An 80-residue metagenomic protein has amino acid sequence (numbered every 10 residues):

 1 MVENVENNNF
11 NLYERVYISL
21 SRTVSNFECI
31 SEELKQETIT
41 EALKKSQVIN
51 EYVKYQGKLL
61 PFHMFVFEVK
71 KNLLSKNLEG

Functional and structural regions predicted by a protein language model:
M1-S25, C29, L43, K58 (+1 more regions): A short, charge-rich alpha-helical start-of-domain segment used by transcription regulators
R22, A42-L43, E51-Y52, N77-L78: Enrichment for repetitive, rod-forming helical segments
S31-K35: Short amphipathic alpha-helix in the helical subdomain of ABC transporter nucleotide-binding domains
S46-E68: Short, aromatic/basic-enriched loop-to-helix "N-cap" motif that marks the start of an alpha-helix at regulatory
F67-G80: Arg/Lys-rich amphipathic alpha helix in sigma70-family domain 2
